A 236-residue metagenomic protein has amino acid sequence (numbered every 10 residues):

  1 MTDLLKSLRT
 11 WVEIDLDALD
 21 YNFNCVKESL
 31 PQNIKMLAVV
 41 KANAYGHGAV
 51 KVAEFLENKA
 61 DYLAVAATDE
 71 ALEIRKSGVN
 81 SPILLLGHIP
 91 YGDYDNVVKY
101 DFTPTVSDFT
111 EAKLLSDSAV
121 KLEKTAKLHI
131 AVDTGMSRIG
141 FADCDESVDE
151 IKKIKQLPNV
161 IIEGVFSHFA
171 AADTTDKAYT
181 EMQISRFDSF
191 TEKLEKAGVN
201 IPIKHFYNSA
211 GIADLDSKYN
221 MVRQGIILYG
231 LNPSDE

Functional and structural regions predicted by a protein language model:
M1-T2, V26: Short, compositionally biased "basic patch" segments
L5-K6, T10-E13, A18-Y21, I34-F206: Active-site-proximal beta-alpha core segment in soluble small-molecule metabolic enzymes
N208-A210: Phosphate-binding site of ATP-dependent enzymes
I212-E236: Active-site loop ensemble at the mouth of alpha/beta enzyme cores that anchors a bound cofactor
